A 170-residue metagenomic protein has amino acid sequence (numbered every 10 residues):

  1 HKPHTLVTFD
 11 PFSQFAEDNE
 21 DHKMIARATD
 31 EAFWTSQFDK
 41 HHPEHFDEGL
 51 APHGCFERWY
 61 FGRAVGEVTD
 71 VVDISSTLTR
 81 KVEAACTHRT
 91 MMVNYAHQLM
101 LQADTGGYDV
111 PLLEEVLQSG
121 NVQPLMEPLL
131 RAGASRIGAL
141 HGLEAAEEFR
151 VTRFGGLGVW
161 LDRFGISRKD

Functional and structural regions predicted by a protein language model:
H1-H42, H141, F149, F164-G165: Active-site beta-strand->loop->alpha-helix modules in alpha/beta enzyme cores, enriched in Gly/His/Asp(Glu)
T5-V7, E57-F61: Hydrophobic/aromatic beta-strand patches that form the interior of the parallel beta-sheet core in alpha/beta enzyme
P11, G62-R63: Active-site-proximal beta-strand/loop segments in catalytic clefts of secreted hydrolases
K23, R27-E31, F56-W59, T79-E83: Internal, well-ordered alpha-helical scaffold/interface segments that support domain packing or protein-protein contacts
F38-G54, R63-D170: C-terminal accessory domains and tails appended to enzymatic cores
